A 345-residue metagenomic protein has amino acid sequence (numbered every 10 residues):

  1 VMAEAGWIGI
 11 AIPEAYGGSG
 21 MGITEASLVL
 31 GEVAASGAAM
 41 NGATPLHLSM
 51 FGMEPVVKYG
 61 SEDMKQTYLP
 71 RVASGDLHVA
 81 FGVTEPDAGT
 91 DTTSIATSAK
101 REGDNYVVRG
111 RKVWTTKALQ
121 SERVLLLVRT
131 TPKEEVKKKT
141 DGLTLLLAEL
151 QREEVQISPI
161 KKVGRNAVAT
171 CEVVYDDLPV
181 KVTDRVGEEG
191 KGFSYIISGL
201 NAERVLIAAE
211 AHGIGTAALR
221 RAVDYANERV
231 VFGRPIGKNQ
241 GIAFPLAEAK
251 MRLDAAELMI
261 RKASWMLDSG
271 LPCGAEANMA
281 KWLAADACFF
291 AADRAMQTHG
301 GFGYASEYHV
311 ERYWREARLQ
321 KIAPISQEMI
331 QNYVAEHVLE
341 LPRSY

Functional and structural regions predicted by a protein language model:
V1-A38, L46, Y59-M64, R71-D76 (+5 more regions): Alpha-helical interface subdomain recognition
A15, T84-A88, V113-W114, I160-G164: Short, solvent-exposed loop/turn elements at beta->coil junctions and helix N-caps that rim active or binding pockets
M21-I23, D91-T93, K117-E122, K137-D141 (+2 more regions): Short glycine/proline-enriched turns and hinge-like loops at secondary-structure junctions
S49-Y59: Helix-loop "lid/cap" segments that line or gate small-molecule binding pockets
Y68, I95, R111-V113, S158-K161: Short beta-alpha junctions and helix-cap segments that line functional grooves
G75-V83, L127: A short, Trp-centered hydrophobic/proline-enriched beta-strand micro-motif
S94, Q151-P179: Flexible, small-/acidic-enriched active-site or ligand-binding loops
D104-N105, R109-S158: A short core secondary-structure module
